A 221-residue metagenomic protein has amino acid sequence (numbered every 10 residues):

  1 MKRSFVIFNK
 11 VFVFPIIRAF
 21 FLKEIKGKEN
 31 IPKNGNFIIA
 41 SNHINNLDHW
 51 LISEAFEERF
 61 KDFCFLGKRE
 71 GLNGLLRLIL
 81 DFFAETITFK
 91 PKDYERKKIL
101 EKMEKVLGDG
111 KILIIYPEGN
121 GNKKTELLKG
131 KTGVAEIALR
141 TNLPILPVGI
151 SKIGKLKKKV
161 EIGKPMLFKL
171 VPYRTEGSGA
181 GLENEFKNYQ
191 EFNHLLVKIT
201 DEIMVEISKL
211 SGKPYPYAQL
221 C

Functional and structural regions predicted by a protein language model:
M1-F20, N73-F83, K155: Alpha-helical membrane-targeting segments
S4, K97-C221: Non-catalytic C-terminal accessory region of glycerolipid acyltransferases and related lyso-lipid remodeling enzymes
V13, F83-K90, P117-G121: Short, basic, glycine/proline-bearing loop/turn elements
V13-H43: Helix-to-loop junction immediately C-terminal to a conserved catalytic motif
I16-R18, F56, L80-D81, V106 (+1 more regions): A generic structural signal for well-ordered alpha-helical segments
F20-E24, Y94-L100: Glycine-rich, highly charged phosphate/nucleotide-binding loops
E29, H43-I44, R69, K92-D93 (+3 more regions): Short, flexible active-site-adjacent loop segments at beta-strand->alpha-helix junctions, enriched in small/polar
K33-D93: Catalytic core of membrane glycerolipid acyltransferases/transacylases, capturing the structured, soluble-facing
